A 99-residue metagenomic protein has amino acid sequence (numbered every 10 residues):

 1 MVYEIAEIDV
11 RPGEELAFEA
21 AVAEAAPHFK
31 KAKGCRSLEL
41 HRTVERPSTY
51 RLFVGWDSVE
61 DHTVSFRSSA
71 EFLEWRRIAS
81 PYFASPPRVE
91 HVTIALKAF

Functional and structural regions predicted by a protein language model:
M1-V2, A17, K33-C35: Short, flexible segments with low predicted structural confidence
V2, E39-S48, R76-F99: Glycine-rich beta-strand-turn "strand-cap" elements at beta-sheet edges
V2-D9, E39-R67: Short, well-ordered beta-strand segments in beta-rich or mixed alpha/beta enzyme and ligand-binding folds
V10-F18: Short, surface-exposed ligand-recognition loops at beta-strand->loop->(often short) alpha-helix junctions that present
L16, E60-H62, K97-F99: Residue-level signal for secondary-structure boundary sites
E24-R36, G55-V89: An amphipathic, aromatic/His-enriched active-site/gating alpha helix that lines ligand/cofactor pockets
